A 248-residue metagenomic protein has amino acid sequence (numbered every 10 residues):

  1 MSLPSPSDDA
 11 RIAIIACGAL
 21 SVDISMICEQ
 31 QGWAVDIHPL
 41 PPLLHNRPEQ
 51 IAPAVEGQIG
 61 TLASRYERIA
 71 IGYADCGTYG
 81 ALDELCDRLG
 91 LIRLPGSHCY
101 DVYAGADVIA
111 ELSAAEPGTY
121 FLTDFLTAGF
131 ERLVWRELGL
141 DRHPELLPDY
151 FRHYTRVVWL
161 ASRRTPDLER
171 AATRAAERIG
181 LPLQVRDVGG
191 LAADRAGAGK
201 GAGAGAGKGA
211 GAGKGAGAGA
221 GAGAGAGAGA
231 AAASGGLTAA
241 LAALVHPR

Functional and structural regions predicted by a protein language model:
M1-Q31: N-terminal basic/disordered segments at the start of proteins
I15-V22, L44-H45, G72-L82, Y100-D101 (+3 more regions): Gly/Ser/Thr-rich loops at beta-strand to alpha-helix junctions that form or flank small-molecule/cofactor-binding
A34-I51, V185-G189: A short beta-strand-loop structural module common to alpha/beta enzyme folds
P48-T61: Glycine-rich, highly charged phosphate/nucleotide-binding loops
G80-L133: Long, charge-dense
A114-E169: A conserved mid-domain beta-alpha-beta active-site/ligand-binding segment of alpha/beta enzyme cores
A161-G203, G227-R248: C-terminal, charge/polar-rich interaction regions
A198-A230: Long, intrinsically disordered low-complexity tandem-repeat segments
